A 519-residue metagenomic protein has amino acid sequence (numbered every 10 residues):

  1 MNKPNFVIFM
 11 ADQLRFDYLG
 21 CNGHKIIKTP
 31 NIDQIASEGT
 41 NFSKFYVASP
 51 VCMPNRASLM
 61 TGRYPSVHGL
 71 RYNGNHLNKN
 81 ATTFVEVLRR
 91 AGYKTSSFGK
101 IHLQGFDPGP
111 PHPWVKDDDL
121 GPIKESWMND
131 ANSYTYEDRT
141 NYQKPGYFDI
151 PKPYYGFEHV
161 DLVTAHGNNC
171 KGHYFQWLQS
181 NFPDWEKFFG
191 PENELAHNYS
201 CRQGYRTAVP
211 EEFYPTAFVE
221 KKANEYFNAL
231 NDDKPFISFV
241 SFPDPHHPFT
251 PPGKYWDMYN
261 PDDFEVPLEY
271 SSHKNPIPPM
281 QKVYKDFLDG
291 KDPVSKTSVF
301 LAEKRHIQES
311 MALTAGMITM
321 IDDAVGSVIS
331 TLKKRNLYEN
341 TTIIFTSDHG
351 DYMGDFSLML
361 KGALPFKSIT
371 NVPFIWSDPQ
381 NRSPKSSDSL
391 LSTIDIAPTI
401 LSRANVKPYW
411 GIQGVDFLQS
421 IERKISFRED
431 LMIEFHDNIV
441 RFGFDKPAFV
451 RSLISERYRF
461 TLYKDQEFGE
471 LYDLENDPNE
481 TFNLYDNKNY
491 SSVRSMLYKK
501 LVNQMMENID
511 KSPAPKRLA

Functional and structural regions predicted by a protein language model:
M1-T461, G469, N479-K500, P513: Formylglycine-dependent sulfatase
E475: Residues forming the ATP-binding cleft of Hanks-type serine/threonine protein kinase domains
L501-D510: A short, conserved beta-to-alpha structural element at the edge of catalytic cores that scaffolds binding
D510-A519: Short, charged, surface-exposed hinge/linker loops at domain edges that act as mobile lids or interdomain connectors
